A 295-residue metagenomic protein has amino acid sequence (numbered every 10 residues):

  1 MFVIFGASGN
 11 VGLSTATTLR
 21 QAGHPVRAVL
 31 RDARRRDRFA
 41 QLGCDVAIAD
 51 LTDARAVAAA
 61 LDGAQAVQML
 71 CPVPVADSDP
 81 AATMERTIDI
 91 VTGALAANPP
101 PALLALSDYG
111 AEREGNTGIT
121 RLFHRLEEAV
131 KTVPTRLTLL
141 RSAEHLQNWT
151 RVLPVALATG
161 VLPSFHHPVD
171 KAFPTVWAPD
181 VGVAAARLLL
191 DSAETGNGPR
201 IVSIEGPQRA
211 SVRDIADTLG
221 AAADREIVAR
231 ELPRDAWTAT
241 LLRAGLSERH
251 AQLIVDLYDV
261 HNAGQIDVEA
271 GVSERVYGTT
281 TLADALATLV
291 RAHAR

Functional and structural regions predicted by a protein language model:
M1-R27, R31-R38, T52-R55, P72-A82 (+3 more regions): Oxidoreductase cofactor-interface core, primarily capturing Rossmann-like NAD(P)-dependent enzymes
C44-Q65: Conserved Rossmann-fold cofactor-binding substructure of NAD(P)-dependent oxidoreductases
A47-D50, P174, R230, G278: A structural signal for short, well-ordered beta-strand elements
Q68-L70: Periplasmic-binding protein-like
N197, R234-R295: A hydrophobic C-terminal alpha-helical subdomain
